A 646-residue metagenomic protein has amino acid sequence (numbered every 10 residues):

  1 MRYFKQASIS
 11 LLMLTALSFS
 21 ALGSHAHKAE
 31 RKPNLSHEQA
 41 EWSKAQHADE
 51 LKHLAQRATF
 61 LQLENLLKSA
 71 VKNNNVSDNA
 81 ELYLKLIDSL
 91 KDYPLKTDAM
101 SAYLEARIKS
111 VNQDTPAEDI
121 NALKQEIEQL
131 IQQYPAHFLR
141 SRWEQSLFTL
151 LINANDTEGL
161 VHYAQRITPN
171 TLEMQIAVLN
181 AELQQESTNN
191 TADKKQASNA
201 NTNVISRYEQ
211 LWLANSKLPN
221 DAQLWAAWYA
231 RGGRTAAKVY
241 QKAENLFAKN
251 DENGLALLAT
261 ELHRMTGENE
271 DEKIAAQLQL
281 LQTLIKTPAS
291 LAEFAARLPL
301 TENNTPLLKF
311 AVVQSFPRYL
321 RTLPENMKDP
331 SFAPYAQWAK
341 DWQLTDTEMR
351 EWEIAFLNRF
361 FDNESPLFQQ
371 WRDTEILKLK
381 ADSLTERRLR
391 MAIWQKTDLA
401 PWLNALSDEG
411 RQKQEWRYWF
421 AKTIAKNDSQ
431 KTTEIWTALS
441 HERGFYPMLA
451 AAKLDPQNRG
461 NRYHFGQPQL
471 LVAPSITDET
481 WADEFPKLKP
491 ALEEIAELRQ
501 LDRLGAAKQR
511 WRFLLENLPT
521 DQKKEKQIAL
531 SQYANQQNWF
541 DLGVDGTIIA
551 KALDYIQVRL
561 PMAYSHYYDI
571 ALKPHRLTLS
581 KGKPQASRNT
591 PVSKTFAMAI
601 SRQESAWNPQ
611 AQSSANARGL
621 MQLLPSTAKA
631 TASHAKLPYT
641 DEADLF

Functional and structural regions predicted by a protein language model:
R2-A26: Classical Sec-dependent N-terminal signal peptides that target proteins to the secretory pathway
S24-A102, K109, Y463-A491, Q500: N-terminal leader/linker segments that initiate helical-solenoid repeat arrays
L51-L61, N79, D92-M100, A122-L123 (+21 more regions): Generic helix N-cap/helix-start motif at coil->alpha-helix transitions
A55, L67, V71, I152 (+7 more regions): Hydrophobic/aromatic side-chain positions at a characteristic register within alpha-helices of tetratricopeptide repeats
L63, L104, F148, L179-A181 (+7 more regions): Conserved small-residue packing positions in alpha-helical repeats and bundles
D78-I87, D114-Q133, T157-I167, N189-L213 (+10 more regions): Alpha-helical repeat scaffolds
A333, Q337, L344-T347, L377-L379 (+4 more regions): Catalytic glycan-binding domains that act on GlcNAc-containing polysaccharides
E442-P447, A452-E494, M562-Y567, L579 (+1 more regions): Extracellular/periplasmic ectodomains of large secreted or surface enzymes and adhesion receptors
